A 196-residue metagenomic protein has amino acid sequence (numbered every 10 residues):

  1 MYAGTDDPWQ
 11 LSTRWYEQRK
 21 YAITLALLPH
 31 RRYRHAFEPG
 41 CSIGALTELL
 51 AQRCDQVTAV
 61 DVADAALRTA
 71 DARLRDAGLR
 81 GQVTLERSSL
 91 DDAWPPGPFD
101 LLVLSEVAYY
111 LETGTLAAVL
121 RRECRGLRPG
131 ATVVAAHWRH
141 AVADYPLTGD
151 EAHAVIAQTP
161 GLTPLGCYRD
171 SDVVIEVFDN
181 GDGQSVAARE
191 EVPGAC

Functional and structural regions predicted by a protein language model:
M1-P39, I43-G97, L111-R125, A131-C196: Class I (Rossmann-like) S-adenosyl-L-methionine-dependent methyltransferase catalytic domain, capturing the SAM-binding
V103: A conserved beta-strand element that flanks and buttresses the S-adenosyl-L-methionine
V107: Hydrophobic adenine-recognition pocket in adenosine-nucleotide-binding enzymes
